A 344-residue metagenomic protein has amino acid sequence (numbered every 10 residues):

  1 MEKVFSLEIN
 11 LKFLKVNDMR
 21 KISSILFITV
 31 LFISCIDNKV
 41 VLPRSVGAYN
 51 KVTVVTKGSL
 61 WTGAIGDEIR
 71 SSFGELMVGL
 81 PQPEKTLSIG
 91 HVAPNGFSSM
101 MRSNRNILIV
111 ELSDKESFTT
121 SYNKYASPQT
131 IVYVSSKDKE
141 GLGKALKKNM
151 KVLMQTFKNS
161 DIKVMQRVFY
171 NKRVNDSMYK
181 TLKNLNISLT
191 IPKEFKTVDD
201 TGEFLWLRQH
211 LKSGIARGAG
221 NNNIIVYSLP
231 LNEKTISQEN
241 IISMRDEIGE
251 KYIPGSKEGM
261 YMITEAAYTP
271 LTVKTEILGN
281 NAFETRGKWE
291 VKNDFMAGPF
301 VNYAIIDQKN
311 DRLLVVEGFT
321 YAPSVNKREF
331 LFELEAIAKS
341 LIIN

Functional and structural regions predicted by a protein language model:
S6, R20-I28: Sec-dependent signal peptide recognition, specifically the positively charged N-region followed immediately by
F32-S34: C-terminal motif of bacterial Sec signal peptides marking the signal peptidase cleavage site
I36, S45-G47, T62, S71 (+3 more regions): N-terminal "mature-domain start" segment
N38-T56, L60, E111-N175: Solvent-exposed alpha-helical segments and adjacent loops that form catalytic or protein-interaction surfaces
K39, K57-S59, P192-P254: Secretory pathway targeting signatures of secreted, lumenal, and periplasmic proteins
V54-G90: Post-signal-peptide N-terminal segment of Sec-exported extracytoplasmic proteins
K85-G141, E250-N310: Signature of long, low-cysteine stretches enriched in small and polar/charged residues
K144-Q166, L189, F195, D311-N344: Surface-exposed amphipathic alpha-helical segments
